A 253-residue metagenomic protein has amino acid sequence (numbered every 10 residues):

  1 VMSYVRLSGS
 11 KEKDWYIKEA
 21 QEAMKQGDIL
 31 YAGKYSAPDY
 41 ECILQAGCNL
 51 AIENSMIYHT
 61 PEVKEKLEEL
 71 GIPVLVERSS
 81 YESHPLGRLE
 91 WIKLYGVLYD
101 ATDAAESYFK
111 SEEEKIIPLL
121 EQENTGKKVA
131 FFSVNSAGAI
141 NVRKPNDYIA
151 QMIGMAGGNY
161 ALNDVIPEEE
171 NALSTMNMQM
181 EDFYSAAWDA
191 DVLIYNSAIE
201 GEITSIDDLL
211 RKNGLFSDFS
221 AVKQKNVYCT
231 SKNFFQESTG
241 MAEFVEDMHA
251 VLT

Functional and structural regions predicted by a protein language model:
V1-I57: A short, structured surface patch at a secondary-structure boundary
V1-M2, G47-L50, L70-L75, Y95 (+5 more regions): Loop/turn elements at helix/coil->beta-strand transitions in domains of secreted/extracellular proteins
G9-E12, A37-P38, L50-T60, S80-P85 (+5 more regions): Solvent-exposed loop/turn segments at secondary-structure junctions within structured extracellular/periplasmic domains
I29-E41, V165-E181: Short helix-initiation/N-cap motifs at beta->coil->alpha
E82-S107, V192-T253: Structured C-terminal subdomain patch of bacterial secreted/periplasmic proteins
T102-G157: Basic- and aromatic-lined ligand-binding clefts that recognize polyanionic substrates
E114, P118, Y148, N177-D182 (+1 more regions): Alpha-helical scaffolding within the catalytic cores of extracellular/periplasmic polymer-degrading hydrolases
I149-A172, I194-S197: His/Asp/Glu-enriched short active-site or ligand-binding loop at hydrolase and phosphoryl-transfer sites
